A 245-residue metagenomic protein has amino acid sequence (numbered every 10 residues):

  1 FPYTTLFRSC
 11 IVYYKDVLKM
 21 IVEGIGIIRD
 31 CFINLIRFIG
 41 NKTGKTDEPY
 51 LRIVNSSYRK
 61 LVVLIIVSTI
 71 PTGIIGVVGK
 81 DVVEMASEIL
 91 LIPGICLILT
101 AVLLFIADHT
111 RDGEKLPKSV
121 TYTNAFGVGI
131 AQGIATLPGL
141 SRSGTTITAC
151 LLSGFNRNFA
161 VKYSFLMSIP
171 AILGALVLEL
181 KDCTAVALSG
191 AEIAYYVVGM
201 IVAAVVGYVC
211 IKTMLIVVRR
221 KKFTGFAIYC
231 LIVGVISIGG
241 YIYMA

Functional and structural regions predicted by a protein language model:
F1-A245: Multi-pass membrane proteins that catalyze or facilitate reactions on polyprenyl-/lipid-phosphate substrates and their
